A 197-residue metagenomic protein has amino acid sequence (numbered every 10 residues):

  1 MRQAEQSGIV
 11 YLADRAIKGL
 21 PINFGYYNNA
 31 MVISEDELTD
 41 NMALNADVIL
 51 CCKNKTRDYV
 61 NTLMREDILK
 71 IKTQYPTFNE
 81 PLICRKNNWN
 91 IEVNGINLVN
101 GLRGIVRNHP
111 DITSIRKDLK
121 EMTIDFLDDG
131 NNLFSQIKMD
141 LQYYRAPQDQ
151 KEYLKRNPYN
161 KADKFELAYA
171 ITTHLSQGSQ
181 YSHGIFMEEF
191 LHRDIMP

Functional and structural regions predicted by a protein language model:
M1-E35: Conserved coupling/interface region of RecA-like P-loop/ASCE motor cores
A4-S7, V48-P197: Core RecA-like ATPase module of SF1/SF2 helicases and allied nucleic-acid translocases
L12-A16, N41, L63: Residues that form generic nucleotide/phosphate-binding pockets
V32-N45: Conserved interdomain hinge at the start of the Helicase C-terminal
